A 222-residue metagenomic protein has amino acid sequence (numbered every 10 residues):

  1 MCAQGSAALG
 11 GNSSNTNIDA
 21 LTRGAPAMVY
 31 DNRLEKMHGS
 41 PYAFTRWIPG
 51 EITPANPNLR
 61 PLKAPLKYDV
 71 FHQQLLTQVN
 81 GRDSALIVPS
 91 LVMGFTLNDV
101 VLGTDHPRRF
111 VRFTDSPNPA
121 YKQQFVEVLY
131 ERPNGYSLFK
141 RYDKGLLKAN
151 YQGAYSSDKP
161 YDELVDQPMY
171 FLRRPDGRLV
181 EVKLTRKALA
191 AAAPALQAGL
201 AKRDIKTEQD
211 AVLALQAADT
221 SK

Functional and structural regions predicted by a protein language model:
C2-P65: General N-terminal leader/first-domain-start detector
C2-T16, P41, I48, V111-F139 (+2 more regions): Proteins with a high burden of low-complexity, intrinsically disordered sequence enriched in S/T/G/P/A and R, requiring
A3, D69, D219: Residue-level marker of positions within ordered structural domains that often coincide with functionally constrained
A25-P26, Y170-R173, A188-A192: Short amphipathic alpha-helical segments, especially helix-boundary/capping motifs
K36, S156, V180, A198-G199: Generic preference for well-ordered secondary structure
T53-V180: Aromatic-patch recognition
E181-K222: Long, compositionally biased interface segments
